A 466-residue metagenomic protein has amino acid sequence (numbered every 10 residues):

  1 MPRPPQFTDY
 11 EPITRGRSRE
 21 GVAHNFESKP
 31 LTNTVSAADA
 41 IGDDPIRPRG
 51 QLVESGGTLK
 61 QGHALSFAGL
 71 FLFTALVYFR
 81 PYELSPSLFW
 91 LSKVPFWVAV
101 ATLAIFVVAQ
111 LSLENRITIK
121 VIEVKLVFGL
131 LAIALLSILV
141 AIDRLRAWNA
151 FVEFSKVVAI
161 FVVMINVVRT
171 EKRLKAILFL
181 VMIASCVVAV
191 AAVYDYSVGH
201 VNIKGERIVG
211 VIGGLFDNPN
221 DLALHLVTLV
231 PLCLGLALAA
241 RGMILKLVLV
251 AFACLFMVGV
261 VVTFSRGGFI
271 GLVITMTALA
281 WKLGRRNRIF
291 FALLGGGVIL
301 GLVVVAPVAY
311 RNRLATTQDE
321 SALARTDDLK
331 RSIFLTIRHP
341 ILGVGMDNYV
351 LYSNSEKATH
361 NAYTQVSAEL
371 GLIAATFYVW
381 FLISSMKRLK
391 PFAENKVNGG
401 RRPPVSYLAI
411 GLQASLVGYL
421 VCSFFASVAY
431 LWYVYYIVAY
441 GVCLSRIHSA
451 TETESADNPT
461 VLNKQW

Functional and structural regions predicted by a protein language model:
M1-L136, I142-N149, E171-K175, F179 (+4 more regions): Transmembrane signal-anchor hairpin modules in multi-pass inner-membrane enzymes, especially those that act on
P2-P5, T14-S18, L88, L113 (+4 more regions): A membrane-periplasm/extracellular boundary helix in multi-pass inner-membrane enzymes that assemble envelope glycans
R3, T102-L103, F128-L139, S155-I160 (+8 more regions): Alpha-helical transmembrane segments of multi-pass inner-membrane proteins
Y78-S87, L370, P403-I447: Membrane helix-loop boundary segments at the extracytoplasmic
Y82-S87, H200-V211, R313-T316: Membrane-interface helix termini and inter-helical loops of multi-pass transporters
F89-F96, N149-A150, L215-L226, G267 (+3 more regions): Membrane-interface micro-motifs in multi-pass membrane enzymes
F89-L91, R146-E153, V209-G213, Q318: Non-cytosolic membrane-interface motifs at loop->transmembrane helix junctions
N202, V308-R311, A315-L370, L389-S406 (+1 more regions): Long extracytoplasmic/lumenal interhelical loops at the membrane interface of multi-pass membrane proteins
